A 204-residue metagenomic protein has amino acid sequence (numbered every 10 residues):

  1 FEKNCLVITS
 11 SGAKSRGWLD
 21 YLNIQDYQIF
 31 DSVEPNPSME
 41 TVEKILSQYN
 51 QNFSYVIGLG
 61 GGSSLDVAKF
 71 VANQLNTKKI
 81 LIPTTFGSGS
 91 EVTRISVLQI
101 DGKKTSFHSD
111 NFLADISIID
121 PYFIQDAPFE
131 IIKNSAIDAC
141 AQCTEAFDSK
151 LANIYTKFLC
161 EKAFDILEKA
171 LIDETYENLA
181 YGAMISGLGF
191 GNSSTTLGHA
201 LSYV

Functional and structural regions predicted by a protein language model:
F1-Y55: ATP/NTP phosphate-donor binding region
Y21-Q25, Q74, S96-V97, K133-S135: Short, solvent-exposed amphipathic alpha-helical segments in soluble enzyme and RNA/protein-processing domains
E34, L59-G61, S194-G198: Active-site nucleophile and cofactor-binding loops and adjacent substrate-binding regions of central metabolic enzymes
E40-Y122: Glycine/threonine-rich beta-strand-loop-alpha-helix active-site module that forms ligand/phosphate-binding
D66-F70, A139, A200: Short amphipathic alpha-helical face segments that pack within enzyme cores and frequently flank/anchor catalytic
I100-S193: Carboxylate- and glycine-rich phosphate/diphosphate-binding segment that chelates Mg2+/Mn2+
Y203-V204: Catalytic phosphate/nucleotide-handling subdomain of diverse soluble enzymes
